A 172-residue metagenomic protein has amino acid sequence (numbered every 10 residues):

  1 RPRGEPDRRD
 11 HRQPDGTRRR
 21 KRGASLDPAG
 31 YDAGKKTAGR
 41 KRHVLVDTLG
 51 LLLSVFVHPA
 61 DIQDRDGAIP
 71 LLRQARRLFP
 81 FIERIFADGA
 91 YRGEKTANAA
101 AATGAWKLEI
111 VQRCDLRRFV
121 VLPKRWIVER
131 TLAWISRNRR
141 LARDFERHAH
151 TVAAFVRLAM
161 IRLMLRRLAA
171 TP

Functional and structural regions predicted by a protein language model:
R1-A105, E109-R113: Polybasic low-complexity intrinsically disordered regions
A97-N98, T103-A105, I110, R117-P172: Basic, amphipathic alpha-helical segments enriched in Lys/Arg and hydrophobic/aromatic residues
